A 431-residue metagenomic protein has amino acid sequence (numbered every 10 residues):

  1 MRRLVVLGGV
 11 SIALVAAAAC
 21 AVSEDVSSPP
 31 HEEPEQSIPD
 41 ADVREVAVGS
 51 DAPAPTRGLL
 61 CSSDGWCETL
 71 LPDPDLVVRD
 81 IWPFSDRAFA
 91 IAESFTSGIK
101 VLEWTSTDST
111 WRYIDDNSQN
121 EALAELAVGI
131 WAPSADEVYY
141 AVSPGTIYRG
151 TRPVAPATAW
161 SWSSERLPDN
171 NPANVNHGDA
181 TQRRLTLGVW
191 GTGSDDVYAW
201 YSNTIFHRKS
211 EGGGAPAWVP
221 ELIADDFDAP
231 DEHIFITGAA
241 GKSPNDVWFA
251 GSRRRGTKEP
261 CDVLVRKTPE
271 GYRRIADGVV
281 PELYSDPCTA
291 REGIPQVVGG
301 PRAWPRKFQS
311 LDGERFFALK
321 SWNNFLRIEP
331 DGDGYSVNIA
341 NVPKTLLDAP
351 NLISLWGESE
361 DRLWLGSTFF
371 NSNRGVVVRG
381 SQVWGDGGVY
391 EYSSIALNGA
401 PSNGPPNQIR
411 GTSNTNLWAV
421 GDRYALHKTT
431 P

Functional and structural regions predicted by a protein language model:
M1-I12: Bacterial N-terminal signal peptides that target proteins for export
A16-A19: C-terminal motif of bacterial Sec signal peptides marking the signal peptidase cleavage site
A21-E24: Bacterial signal peptide processing site
V26-E35: N-terminal propeptides/low-complexity segments immediately following signal peptides in secreted or periplasmic proteins
E35, D40-A47: Alpha-helical transmembrane segments and their juxtamembrane interface "caps" in small multi-pass membrane proteins
R44-P431: Residue-level hotspots at or immediately adjacent to binding/recognition sites across diverse folds
